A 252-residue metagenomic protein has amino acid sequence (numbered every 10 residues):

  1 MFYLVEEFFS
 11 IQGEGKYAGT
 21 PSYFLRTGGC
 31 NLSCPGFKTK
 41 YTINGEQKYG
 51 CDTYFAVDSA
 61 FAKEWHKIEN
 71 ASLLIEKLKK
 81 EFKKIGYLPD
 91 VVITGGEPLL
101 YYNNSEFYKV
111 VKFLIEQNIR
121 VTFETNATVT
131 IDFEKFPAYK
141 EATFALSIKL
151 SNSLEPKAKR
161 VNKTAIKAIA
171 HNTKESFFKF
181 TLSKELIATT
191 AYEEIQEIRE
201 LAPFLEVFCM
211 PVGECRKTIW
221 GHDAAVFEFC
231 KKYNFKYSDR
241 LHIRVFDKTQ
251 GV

Functional and structural regions predicted by a protein language model:
M1-N70, K80-I85, I243, K248-G251: N-terminal [4Fe-4S]-dependent radical SAM core
L4-V5, T94, M210, K217: General secondary-structure edge motif
R26, T94-G95: A secondary-structure boundary/capping signal
G50-T53, L88-I93, S147: Extended, compositionally biased low-complexity polar/Lys-Gly-rich tracts and adjacent boundary/linker regions are
D58, P98-L99: Glycine-/small-residue-rich active-site loops that bind phosphorylated ligands and cofactors
I75, K79-K83, Y87-P89, L99-V252: Conserved AdoMet/S-adenosylmethionine-binding subsite of the radical SAM
